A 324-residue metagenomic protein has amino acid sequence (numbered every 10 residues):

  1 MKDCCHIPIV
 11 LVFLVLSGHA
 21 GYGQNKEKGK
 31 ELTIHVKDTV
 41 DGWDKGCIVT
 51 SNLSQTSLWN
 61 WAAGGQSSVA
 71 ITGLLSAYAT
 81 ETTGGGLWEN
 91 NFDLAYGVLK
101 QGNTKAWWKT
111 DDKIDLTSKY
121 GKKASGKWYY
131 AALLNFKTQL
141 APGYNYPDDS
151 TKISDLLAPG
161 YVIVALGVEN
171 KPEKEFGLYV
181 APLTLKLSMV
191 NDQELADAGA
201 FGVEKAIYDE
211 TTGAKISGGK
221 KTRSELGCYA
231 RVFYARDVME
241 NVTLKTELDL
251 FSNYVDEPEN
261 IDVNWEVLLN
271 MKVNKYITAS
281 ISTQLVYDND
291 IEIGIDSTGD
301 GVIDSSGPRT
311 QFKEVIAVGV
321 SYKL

Functional and structural regions predicted by a protein language model:
M1-V40: Cleavable N-terminal export/targeting peptides
T39-Q55, G86-W88: Transmembrane beta-strand segments of Gram-negative outer membrane beta-barrel proteins
C47, S51-L53, G73-E81, L116-K122 (+7 more regions): Residues on the lipid-exposed face of transmembrane beta-strands in outer-membrane beta-barrel proteins
S51-S57, T83-G85, L94-K100, F136-P142 (+4 more regions): Transmembrane beta-strands of outer-membrane beta-barrel pores
L58-A63, G102-A106, G143-D149, V190-D197 (+2 more regions): Outer-membrane beta-barrel translocator domains and adjoining extracellular loop/strand segments of Gram-negative
W59-G65, K100-A106, D149-S154, T211-K220 (+2 more regions): Extracellular loop and loop/strand-boundary signature of outer-membrane beta-barrel proteins
G86-W88, K127-Y130, E175-L178, N241-L244 (+1 more regions): Repeated loop/turn-to-beta-strand initiation elements of outer-membrane beta-barrel proteins
T310-L324: Outer-membrane beta-barrel "beta-signal"
